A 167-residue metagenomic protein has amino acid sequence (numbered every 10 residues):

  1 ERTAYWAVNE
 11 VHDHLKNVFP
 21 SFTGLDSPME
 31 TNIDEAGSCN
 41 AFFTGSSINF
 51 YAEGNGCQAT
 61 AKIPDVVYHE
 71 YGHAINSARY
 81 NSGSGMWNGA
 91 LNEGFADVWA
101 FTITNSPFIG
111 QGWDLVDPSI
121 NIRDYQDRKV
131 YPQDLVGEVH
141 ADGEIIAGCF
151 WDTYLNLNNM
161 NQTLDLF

Functional and structural regions predicted by a protein language model:
E1-F19, G24-F167: Extracellular protease catalytic domains of secreted zymogens
